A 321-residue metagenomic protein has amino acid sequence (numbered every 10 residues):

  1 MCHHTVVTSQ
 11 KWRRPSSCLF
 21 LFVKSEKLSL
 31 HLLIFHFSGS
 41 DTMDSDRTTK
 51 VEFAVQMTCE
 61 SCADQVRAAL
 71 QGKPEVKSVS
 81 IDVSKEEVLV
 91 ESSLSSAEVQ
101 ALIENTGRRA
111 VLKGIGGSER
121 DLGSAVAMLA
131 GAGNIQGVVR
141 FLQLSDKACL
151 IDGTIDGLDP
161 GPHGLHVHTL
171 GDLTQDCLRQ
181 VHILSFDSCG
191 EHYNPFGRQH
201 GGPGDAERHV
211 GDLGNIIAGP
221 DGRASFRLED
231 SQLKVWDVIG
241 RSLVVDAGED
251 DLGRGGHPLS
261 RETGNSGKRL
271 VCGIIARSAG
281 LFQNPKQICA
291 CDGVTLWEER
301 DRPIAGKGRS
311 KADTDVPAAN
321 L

Functional and structural regions predicted by a protein language model:
C2-H3, I34-E60, D64, A68-L321: N-terminal leader/targeting pre-sequences
C2-M43: Secretory/periplasmic and organellar redox-cofactor proteins
